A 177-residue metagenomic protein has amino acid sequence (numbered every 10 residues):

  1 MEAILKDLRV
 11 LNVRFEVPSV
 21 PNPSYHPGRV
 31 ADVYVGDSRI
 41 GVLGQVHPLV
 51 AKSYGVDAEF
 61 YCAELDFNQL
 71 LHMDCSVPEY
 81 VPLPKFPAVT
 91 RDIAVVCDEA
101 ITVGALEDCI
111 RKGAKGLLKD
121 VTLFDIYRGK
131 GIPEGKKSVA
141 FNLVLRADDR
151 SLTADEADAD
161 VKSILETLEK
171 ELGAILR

Functional and structural regions predicted by a protein language model:
E2-R177: A carboxyl-terminal module marker
